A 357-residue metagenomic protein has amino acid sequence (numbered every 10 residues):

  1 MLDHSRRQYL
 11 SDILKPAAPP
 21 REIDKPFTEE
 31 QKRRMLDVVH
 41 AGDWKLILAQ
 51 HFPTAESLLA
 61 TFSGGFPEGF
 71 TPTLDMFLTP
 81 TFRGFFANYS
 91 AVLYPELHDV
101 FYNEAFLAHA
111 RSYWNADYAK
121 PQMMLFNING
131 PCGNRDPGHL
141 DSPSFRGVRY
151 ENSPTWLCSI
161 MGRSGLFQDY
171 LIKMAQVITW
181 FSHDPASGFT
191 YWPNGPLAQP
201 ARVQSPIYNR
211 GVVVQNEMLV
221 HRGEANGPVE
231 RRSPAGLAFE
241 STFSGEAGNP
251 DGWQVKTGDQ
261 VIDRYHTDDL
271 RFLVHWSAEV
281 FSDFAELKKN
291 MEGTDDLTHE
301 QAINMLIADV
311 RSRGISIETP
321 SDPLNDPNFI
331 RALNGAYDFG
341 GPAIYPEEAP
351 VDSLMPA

Functional and structural regions predicted by a protein language model:
M1-P16, F27-Y113, N134-D136: Non-heme Fe(II)-dependent double-stranded beta-helix
A17, A91-V92, L157-M161, W192 (+1 more regions): Short linear interaction motifs
R21-F27: Short amphipathic
A49-P80, H139-R163, P228-V261: Charged, glycine/proline-rich intrinsically disordered loops and linkers
R111-P121, P131-A238: Catalytic core of non-heme Fe(II) oxygenases with the double-stranded beta-helix
M124, V177-T179, V274-A278: A structural signal for short, well-ordered beta-strand segments
N127-I128: Conserved bacterial/organellar gene-expression machines centered on ribosome-associated P-loop NTPases
P185-A349: Catalytic core of Fe(II)/2-oxoglutarate
